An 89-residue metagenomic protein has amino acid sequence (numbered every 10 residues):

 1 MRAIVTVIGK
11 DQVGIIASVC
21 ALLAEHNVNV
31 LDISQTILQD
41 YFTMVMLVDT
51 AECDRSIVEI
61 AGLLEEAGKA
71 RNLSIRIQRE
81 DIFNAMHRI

Functional and structural regions predicted by a protein language model:
M1-I89: A conserved regulatory-domain signal marking ACT and ACT-like small-molecule sensing domains and adjacent regulatory
